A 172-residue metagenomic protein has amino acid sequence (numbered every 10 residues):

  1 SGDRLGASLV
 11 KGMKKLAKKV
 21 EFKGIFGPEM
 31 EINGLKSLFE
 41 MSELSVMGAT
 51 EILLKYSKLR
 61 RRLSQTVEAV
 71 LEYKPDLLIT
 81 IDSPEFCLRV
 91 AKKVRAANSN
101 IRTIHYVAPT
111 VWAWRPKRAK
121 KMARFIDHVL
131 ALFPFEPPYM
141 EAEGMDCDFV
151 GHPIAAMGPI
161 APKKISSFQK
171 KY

Functional and structural regions predicted by a protein language model:
G2-K171: Active-site and donor-binding regions of nucleotide-sugar-utilizing enzymes
